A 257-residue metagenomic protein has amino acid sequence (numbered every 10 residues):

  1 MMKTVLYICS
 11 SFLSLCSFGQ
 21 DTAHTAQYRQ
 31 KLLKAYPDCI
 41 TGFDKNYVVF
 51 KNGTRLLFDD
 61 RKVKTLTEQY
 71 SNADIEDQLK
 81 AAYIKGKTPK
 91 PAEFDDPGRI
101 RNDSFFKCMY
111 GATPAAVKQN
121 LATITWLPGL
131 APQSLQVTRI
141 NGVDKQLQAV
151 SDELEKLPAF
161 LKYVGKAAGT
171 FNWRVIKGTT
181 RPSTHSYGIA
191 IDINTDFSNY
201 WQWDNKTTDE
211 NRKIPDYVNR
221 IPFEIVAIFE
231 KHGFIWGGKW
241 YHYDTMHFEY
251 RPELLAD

Functional and structural regions predicted by a protein language model:
M1-D21: Bacterial Sec-dependent N-terminal signal peptides
H24-W240: Cell-envelope/glycan interface and biosynthesis
K231-D257: A cross-kingdom marker for long, charged
